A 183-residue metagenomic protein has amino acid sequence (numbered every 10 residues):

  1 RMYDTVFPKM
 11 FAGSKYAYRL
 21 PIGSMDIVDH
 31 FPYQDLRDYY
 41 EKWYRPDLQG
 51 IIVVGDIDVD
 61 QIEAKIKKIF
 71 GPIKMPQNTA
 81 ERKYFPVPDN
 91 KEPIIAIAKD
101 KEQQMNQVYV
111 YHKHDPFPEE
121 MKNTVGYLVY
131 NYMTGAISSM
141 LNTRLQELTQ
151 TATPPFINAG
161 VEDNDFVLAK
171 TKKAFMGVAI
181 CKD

Functional and structural regions predicted by a protein language model:
R1-A80, N106-V108, H114-E119, V125 (+1 more regions): Charge-rich, well-structured scaffold segments of protease-associated domains
P8, T79-R144, V178: His/Glu-based metal-binding/catalytic segments typifying zinc-dependent metallopeptidases
W43, P88-N90, D100-E102, T151 (+1 more regions): A generic structural signal for short, solvent-exposed coil/turn residues that cap or connect secondary-structure
L145, Q150-T151: Conserved catalytic alpha/beta cores of large enzymes that bind or transform nucleotide phosphates and polynucleotides
